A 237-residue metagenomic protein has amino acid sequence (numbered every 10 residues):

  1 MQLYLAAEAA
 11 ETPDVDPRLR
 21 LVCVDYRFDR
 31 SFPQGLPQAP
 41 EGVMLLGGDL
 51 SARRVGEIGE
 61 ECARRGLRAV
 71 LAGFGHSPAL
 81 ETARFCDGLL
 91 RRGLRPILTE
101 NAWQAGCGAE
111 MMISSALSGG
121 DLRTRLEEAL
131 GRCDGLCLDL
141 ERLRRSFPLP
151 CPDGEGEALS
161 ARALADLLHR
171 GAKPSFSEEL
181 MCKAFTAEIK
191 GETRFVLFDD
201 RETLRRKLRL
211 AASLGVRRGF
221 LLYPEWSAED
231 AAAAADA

Functional and structural regions predicted by a protein language model:
M1-D121: Chitinase-like catalytic core of GlcNAc-active glycosidases
C62-R65, L89-P96, E128-G135, R206-R217: A structural motif corresponding to the C-terminal end of an alpha-helix and its immediate exit/capping segment
G75-S77, R142, E225-W226: Flexible, active-site-proximal loop/turn residues at the rims of small-molecule/cofactor binding pockets and catalytic
A79-P96, S175-F185, A228-A237: Short acidic, glycine/proline-enriched helix-loop-strand junctions
L94-P96, A105, T124-L149: Active-site region of glycoside hydrolase catalytic domains
E100, L140, Y223: Active-site proximal loops enriched in glycine and acidic residues that flank catalytic Cys/His/Asp and coordinate
G135-R206: Glycan-binding loop/region signatures in secreted carbohydrate-active enzymes
A212-A237: Acidic/aromatic/glycine-rich contiguous surface patches that form carbohydrate-binding/processing clefts and analogous
